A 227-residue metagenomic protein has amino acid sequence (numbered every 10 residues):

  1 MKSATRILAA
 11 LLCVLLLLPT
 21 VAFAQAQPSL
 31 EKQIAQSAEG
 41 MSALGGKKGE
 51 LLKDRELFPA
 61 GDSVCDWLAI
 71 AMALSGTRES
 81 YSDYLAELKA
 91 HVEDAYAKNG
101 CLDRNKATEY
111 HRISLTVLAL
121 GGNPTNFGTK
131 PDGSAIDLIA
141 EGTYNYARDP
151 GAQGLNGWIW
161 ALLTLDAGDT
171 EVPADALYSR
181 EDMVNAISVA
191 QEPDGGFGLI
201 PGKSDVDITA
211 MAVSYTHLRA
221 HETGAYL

Functional and structural regions predicted by a protein language model:
M1-L8: Bacterial N-terminal signal peptides that target proteins for export
L12, L16-T20: Hydrophobic core
P19-P28: Sec-dependent signal peptide cleavage junction
E31-S63, Y84-Y110, G133-W158, R180-D205 (+1 more regions): Glycine- and aromatic-rich loop/turn segments at beta-sheet edges
G61-L74, K106-A119, A152-A167, S204-Y215: Well-ordered alpha-helical segments within folded domains of soluble proteins
A73-T77, L118-G122, D166-T170, S188 (+2 more regions): Sec-exported extracytoplasmic/periplasmic mature domains
P124-T125, V172-L177: Flexible loop/turn segments at the boundaries of HEAT repeats in alpha-solenoid HEAT proteins
T216-T223: Conserved small/polar residues in nucleotide/adenosyl-binding loops
